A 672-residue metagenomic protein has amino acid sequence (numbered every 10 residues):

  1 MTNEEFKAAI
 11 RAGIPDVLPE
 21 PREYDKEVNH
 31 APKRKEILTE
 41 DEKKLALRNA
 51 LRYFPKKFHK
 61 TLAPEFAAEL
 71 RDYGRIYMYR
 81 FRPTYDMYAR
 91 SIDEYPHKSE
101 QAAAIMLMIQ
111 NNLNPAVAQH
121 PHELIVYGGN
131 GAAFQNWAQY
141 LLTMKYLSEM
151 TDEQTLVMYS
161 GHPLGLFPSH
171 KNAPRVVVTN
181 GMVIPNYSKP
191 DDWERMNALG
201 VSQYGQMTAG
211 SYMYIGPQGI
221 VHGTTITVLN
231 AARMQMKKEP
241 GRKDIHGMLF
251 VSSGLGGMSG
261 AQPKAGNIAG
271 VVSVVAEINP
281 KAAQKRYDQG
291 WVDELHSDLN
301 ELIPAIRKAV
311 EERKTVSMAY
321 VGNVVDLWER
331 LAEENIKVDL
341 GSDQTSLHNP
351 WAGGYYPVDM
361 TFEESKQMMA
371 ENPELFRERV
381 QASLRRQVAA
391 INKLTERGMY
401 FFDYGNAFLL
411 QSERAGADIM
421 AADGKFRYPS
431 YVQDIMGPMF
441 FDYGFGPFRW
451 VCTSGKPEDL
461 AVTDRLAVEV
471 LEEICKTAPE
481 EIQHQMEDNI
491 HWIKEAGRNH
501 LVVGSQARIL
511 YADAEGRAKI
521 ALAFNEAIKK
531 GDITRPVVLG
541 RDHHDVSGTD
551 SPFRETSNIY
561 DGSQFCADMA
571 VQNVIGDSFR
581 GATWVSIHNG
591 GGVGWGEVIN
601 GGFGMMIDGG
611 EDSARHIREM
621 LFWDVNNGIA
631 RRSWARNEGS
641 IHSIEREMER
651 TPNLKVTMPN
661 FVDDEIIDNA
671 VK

Functional and structural regions predicted by a protein language model:
M1-A198, S202-P217, P373-A523, A527-G540 (+3 more regions): Long, compositionally biased, glycine/small-hydrophobic-enriched stretches that function as flexible linkers, tethers
N197-V201, T224-N230, M234-K237, P552-F553 (+1 more regions): Active-site-proximal segments of catalytic enzyme domains that coordinate small-molecule cofactors or metal ions
G205-L229, E239, D244-L249, L255-T315 (+5 more regions): Catalytic or ion-translocation cores adjacent to nucleophile or general acid/base/metal-coordination motifs in diverse
N267-A269, A332-I336, A417-A421, I528-K529 (+2 more regions): Short, solvent-exposed amphipathic alpha-helical segments in soluble enzyme and RNA/protein-processing domains
V272, K337, Y400: Residue-level detector of anion-binding/catalytic polar loops
P280, G322-V325, Q344-N349, G405-Q411 (+2 more regions): Glycine-rich beta-alpha junction loops
S317-T345, A352: Active-site/ligand-binding-proximal alpha/beta "capping" segment
V537, R541-Q572: Small-residue-enriched alpha-helical segments and adjacent helix-cap loops that form tight helix-helix packing
